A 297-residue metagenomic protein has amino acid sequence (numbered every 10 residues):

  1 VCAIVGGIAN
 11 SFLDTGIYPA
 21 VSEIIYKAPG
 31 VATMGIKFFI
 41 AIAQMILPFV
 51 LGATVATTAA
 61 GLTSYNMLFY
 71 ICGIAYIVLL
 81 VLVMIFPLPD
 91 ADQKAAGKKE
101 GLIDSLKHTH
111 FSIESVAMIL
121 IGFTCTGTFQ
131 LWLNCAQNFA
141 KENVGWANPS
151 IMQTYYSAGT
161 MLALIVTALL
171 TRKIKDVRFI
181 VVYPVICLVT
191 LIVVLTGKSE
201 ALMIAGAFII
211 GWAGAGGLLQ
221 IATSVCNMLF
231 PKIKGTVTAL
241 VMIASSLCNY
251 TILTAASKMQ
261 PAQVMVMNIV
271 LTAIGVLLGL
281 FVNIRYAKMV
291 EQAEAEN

Functional and structural regions predicted by a protein language model:
C2-F38: Cytoplasmic helix-loop-helix junction between adjacent transmembrane helices in 12-TM secondary transporters
F12-I25, G216-F230: Intracellular juxtamembrane helix-capping segments at the cytosolic ends of symmetry-related transmembrane helices
K27-A28, A32-L88: Helix-loop-helix hairpin linking two adjacent transmembrane segments in secondary transporters
D90-S115, N297: Juxtamembrane intracellular "pre-TM" segments in multi-pass secondary transporters
F111-M161: Extracytoplasmic gate region of multi-pass secondary transporters
A163-D176: Helix-to-loop junctions at the C-terminal end of transmembrane segments in multipass secondary transporters
K175-I221: C-terminal transmembrane helical hairpin of 12-TM major facilitator-type secondary transporters
L229-P261: A late C-terminal transmembrane helix in Major Facilitator Superfamily
